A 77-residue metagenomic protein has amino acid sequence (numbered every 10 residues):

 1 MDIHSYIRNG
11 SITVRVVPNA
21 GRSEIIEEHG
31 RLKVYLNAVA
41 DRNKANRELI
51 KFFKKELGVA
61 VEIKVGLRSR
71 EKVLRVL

Functional and structural regions predicted by a protein language model:
M1-N43, R47-L77: Contiguous, often N-terminal, cationic amphipathic patches that form binding interfaces
